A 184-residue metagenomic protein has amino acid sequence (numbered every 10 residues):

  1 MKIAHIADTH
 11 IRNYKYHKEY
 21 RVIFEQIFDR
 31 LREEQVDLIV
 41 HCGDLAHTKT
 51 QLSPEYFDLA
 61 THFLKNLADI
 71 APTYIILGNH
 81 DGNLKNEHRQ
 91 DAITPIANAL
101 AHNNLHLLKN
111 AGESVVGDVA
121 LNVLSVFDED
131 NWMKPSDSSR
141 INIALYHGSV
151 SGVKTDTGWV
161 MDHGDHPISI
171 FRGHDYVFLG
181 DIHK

Functional and structural regions predicted by a protein language model:
M1-A4: Extreme N-terminal starter segment of soluble prokaryotic enzymes
A7-I11, D44-L45, N79-D81, S125-F127 (+2 more regions): Active-site metal-binding loops of divalent metal-dependent hydrolases
T9, N13-G112: Core catalytic region of metal-dependent phosphoesterases/phosphodiesterases, especially metallo-beta-lactamase-like
D37-I39, R140-N142, D175: Conserved acidic residues
L67, S169-I170: Hydrophobic alpha-helical segments and their boundary regions
D81-S169: Conserved catalytic scaffold of divalent metal-dependent phosphoesterases
F171-K184: Contiguous mid-protein beta-loop-alpha structural module that forms a pocket-lining wall or clamp of enzyme active
